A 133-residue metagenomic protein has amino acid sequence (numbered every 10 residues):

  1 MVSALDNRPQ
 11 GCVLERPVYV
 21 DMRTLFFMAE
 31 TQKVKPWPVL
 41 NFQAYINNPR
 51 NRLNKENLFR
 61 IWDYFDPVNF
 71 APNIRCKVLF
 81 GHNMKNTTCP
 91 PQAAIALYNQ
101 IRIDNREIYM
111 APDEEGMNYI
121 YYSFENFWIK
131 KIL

Functional and structural regions predicted by a protein language model:
M1, V68, I95-A96: Active-site phosphate/pyrophosphate- and oxyanion-stabilizing loops and adjacent acidic/basic residues in soluble
M1-L53: Hydrolase active-site cap/lid region
E15, G81-N83, A111: Generic beta-strand/beta-sheet core signal
L53-F70: Active-site nucleophile elbow and catalytic-triad environment of alpha/beta-hydrolase enzymes
V68, M84-N86, P112-E114: Acidic beta-to-alpha connecting loop that harbors the catalytic carboxylate
I74, L79-H82, N86: Short beta-strand/loop motif that positions the catalytic acidic residue of the alpha/beta-hydrolase fold
P91, I95-L133: C-terminal catalytic histidine-bearing segment of alpha/beta-hydrolase fold enzymes
